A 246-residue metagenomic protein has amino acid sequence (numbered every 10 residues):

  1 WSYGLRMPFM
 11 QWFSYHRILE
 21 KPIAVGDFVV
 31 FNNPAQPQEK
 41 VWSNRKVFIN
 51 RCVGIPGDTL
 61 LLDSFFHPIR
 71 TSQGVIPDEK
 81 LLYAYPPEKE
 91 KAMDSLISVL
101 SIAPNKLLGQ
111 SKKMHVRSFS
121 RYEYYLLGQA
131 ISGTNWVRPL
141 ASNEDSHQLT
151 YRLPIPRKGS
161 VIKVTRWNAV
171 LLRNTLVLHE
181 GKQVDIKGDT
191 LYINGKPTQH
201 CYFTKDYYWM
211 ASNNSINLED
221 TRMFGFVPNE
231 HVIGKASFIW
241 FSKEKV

Functional and structural regions predicted by a protein language model:
W1-V246: Soluble "head" domains of membrane/secretory-pathway proteins
